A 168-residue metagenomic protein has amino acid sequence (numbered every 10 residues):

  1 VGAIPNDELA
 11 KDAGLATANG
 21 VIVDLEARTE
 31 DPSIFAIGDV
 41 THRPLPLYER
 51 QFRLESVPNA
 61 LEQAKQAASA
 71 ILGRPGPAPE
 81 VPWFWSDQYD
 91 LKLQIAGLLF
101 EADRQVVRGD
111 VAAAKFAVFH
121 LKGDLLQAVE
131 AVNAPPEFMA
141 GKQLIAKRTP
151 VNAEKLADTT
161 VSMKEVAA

Functional and structural regions predicted by a protein language model:
V1-A3, D39, Q94-E101, T149-L156: Short, positively charged
V1-Q66: FAD-site-proximal beta/loop scaffold in flavoenzymes
G14-L15, L72, A146: A generic structural signal for secondary-structure junctions that act as hinges or helix/strand caps at the edges
D31, D103, M139-G141: Short acidic, gly/pro-rich beta-turn/loop elements at beta-sheet edges and active-site/ligand-binding grooves
P32-G38, V57-P58, S69-P75, A153-D158 (+1 more regions): Low-complexity, flexible helical/coil segments
V40-P136: Mid-to-C-terminal Rossmann-like scaffold of FAD/NAD(P)H-dependent oxidoreductases
A112-A168: C-terminal auxiliary extensions adjacent to catalytic cores
